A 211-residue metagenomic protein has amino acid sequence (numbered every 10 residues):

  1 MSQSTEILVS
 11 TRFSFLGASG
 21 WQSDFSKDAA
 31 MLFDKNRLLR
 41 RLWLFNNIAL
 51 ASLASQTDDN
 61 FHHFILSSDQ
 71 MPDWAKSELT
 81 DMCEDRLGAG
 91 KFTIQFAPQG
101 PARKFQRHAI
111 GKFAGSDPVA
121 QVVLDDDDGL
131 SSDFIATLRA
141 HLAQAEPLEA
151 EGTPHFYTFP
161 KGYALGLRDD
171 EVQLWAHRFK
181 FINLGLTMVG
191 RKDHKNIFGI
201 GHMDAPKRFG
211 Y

Functional and structural regions predicted by a protein language model:
I7, S55-F64, A89-F92: Short loop->beta transition adjacent to catalytic acidic/histidine clusters or analogous donor-positioning motifs
L8, F15-R40: A solvent-exposed, charged loop/short amphipathic helix patch at secondary-structure junctions
A30-F33, L50-N60, D85-R86: Short, acidic, metal-binding catalytic loop of nucleotide-sugar glycosyltransferases
R37, S67-K76: A conserved acidic beta->alpha catalytic loop
N60-Q70, F96-A97: Short beta-strand/loop segment that forms part of the nucleotide-sugar
D81-P101: A glycine-rich helix N-cap at a beta->alpha junction
G100-A114, G129-Y211: Conserved catalytic core of nucleotide-sugar-dependent glycosyltransferases
Q121-L124: Short aromatic/hydrophobic "clamp" motif used to bind/position activated sugar donors
